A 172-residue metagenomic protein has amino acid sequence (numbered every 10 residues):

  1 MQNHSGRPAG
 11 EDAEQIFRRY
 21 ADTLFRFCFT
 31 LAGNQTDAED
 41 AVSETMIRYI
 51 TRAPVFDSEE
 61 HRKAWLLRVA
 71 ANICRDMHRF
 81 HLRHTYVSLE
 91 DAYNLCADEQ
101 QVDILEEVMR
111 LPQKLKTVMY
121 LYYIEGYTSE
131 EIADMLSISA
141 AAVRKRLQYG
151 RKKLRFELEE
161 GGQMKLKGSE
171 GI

Functional and structural regions predicted by a protein language model:
M1-A13, S88, M135, K152-I172: C-terminal edge and immediately downstream basic/flexible tail or linker adjoining helix-turn-helix-like DNA-binding
G6, G33, E44-H61, F80-H81: Sigma70-family region 2
I16-Q35, R52: Amphipathic, Lys/Arg- and hydrophobic-enriched alpha-helical face
R26, D40-I47, E60-N72: Structural recognition of an alpha-helix C-terminal capping motif at a helix-to-coil junction
D57, L67-V87, Y149: Arg/Lys-rich amphipathic alpha helix in sigma70-family domain 2
A71, R75, L136-G161: DNA-recognition helix of helix-turn-helix
D76-E99, Q163-L166: Short, basic/polar amphipathic helix motif occurring as a linker/hinge flanking DNA-binding modules in transcription
V118-Y122: A short pre-motif secondary-structure segment
